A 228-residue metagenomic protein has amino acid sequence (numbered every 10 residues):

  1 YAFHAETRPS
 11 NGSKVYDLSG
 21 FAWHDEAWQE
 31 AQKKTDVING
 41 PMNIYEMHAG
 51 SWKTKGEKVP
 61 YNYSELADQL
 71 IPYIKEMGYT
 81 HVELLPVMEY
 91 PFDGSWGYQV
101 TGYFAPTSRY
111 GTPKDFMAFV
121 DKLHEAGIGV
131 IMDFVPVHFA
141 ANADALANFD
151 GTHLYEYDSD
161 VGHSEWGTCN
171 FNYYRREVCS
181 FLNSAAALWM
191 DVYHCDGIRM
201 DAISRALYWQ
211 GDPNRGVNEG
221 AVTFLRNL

Functional and structural regions predicted by a protein language model:
Y1-E46, S51-K58, E65: The feature marks proteins involved in alpha-glucan
Q32-N39, H48-G220, F224, L228: Substrate-binding/active-site clefts of carbohydrate-active enzymes
